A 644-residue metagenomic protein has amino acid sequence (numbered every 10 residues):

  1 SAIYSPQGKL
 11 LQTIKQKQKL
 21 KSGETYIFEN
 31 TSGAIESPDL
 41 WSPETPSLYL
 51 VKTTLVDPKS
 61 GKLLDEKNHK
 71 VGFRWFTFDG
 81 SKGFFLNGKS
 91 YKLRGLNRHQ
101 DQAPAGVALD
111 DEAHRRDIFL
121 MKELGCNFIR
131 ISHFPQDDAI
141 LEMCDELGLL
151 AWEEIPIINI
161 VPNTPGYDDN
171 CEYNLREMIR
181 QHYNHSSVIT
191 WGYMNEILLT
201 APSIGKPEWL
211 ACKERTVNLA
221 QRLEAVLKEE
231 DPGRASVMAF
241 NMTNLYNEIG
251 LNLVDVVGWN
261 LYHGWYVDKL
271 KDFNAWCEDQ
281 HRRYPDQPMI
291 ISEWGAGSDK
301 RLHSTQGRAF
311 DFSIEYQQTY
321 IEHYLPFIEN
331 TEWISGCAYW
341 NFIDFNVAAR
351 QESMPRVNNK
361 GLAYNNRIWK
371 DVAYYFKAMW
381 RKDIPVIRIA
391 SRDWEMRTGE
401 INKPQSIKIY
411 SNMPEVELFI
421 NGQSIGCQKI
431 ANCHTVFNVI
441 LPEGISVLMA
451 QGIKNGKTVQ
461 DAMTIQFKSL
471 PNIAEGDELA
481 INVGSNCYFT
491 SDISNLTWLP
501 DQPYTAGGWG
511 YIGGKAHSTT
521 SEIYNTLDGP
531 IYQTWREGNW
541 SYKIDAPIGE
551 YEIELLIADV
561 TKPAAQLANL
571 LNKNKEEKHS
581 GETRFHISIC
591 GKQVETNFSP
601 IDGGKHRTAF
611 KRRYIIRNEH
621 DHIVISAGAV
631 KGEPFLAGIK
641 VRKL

Functional and structural regions predicted by a protein language model:
S1-I131, M143, L147-A151, N174 (+10 more regions): Secreted/periplasmic carbohydrate-active enzymes, especially glycoside hydrolases
L40-P43, L120, H182, E248 (+2 more regions): A general structural signal for stabilizing positions within well-ordered secondary structure
G72-T77, L96-Q100, R130-M143, I155-N159 (+4 more regions): Short, solvent-exposed turn/loop segments enriched in Gly/Ser/Thr/Pro and often Arg
F78-K82, Q136-L141, D169-Q181, A239-E248 (+2 more regions): Alpha-helical scaffolding within the catalytic cores of extracellular/periplasmic polymer-degrading hydrolases
L93-R94, L150-Y173, Q221: Active-site-adjacent "subsite" loops/lids of carbohydrate-active enzymes
P135-D138, F240-Y246, N432-T435, V594 (+1 more regions): Short acidic loop-to-helix transition motifs that present clustered carboxylates
S187-G192, A201, P207-E208, K213-N241 (+3 more regions): Substrate-binding clefts and catalytic carboxylate motifs of secreted carbohydrate-active enzymes
K468-L644: Compositionally biased, intrinsically disordered or flexible polar/acidic segments
